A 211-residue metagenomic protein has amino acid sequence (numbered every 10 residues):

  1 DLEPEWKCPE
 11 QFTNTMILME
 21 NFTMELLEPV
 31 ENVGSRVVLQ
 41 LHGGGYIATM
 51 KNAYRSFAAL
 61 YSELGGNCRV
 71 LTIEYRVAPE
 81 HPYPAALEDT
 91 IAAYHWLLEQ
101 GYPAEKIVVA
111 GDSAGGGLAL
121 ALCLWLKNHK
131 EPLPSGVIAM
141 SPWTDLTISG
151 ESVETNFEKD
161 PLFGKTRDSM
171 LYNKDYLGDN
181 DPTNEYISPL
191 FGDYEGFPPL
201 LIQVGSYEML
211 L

Functional and structural regions predicted by a protein language model:
P4-L211: Alpha/beta-hydrolase superfamily serine-hydrolase fold, recognizing
